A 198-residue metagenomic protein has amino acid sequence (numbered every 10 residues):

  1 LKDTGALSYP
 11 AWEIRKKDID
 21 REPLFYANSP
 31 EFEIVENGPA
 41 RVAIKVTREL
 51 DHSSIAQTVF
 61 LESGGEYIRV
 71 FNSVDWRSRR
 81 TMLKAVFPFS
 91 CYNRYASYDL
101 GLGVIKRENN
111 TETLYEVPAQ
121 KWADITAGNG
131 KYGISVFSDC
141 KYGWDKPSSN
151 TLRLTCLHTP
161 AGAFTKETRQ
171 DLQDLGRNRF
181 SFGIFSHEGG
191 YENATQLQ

Functional and structural regions predicted by a protein language model:
L1-Q198: C-terminal (or distal) subdomains of carbohydrate-active enzymes
